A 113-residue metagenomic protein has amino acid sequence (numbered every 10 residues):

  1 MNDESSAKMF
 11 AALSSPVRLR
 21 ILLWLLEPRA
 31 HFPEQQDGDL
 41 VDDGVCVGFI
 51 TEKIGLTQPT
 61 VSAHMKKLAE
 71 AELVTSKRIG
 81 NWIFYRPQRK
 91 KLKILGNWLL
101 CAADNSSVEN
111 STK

Functional and structural regions predicted by a protein language model:
M1-D3, G38-D39, A69-E70: Short leucine-rich amphipathic alpha-helices used at interfaces
M1-N2, I50, T75: Short hydrophobic/aromatic segments of transmembrane alpha-helices and their interfaces
N2, S6, E27-A30, F84-K113: Conserved segment of winged-helix/HTH DNA-binding domains
S5-A11, V17-T57, I83-K90: N-terminal helix-turn-helix DNA-binding core of bacterial DNA-binding proteins
L23, K66-K67: Core alpha-helical elements of the protein kinase catalytic domain, predominantly the helix directly N-terminal
E34, E70-I79, R86: Beta-hairpin "wing" of winged helix-turn-helix
E52, A63, A69-E70: Alpha-helical residues within the helix-turn-helix
